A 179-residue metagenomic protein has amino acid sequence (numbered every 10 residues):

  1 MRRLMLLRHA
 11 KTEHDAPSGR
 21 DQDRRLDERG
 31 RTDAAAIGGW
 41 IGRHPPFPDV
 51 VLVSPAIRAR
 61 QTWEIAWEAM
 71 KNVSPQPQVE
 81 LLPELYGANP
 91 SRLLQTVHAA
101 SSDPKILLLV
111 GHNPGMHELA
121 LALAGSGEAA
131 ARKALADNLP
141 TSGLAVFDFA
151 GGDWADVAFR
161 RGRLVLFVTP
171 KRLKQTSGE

Functional and structural regions predicted by a protein language model:
R2-E84, E128-A129, T176-E179: Active-site-proximal alpha-helix that buttresses catalytic centers in soluble enzyme cores
L4, I106-L108, L144: Residue-level preference for the first positions of well-ordered beta-strands
H44-F47, A100-K105: Glycine-rich phosphate-binding loop signature in dinucleotide/nucleotide-binding domains
P75-R92, N138-T141: A short, structured active-site edge motif that brings together acidic residues
L94-A100: Short, surface-exposed amphipathic charged segments that create phosphate/polyanion-binding patches used for binding
P104-A124: A glycine-rich beta-strand to alpha-helix segment that forms a phosphate/ribose-binding loop at ligand/cofactor sites
A124-V165: Domain-level recognition of soluble alpha/beta enzyme cores, biased toward histidine phosphatases/phosphomutases
R160-E179: Charged phosphate-binding loop/patch that engages nucleotide di/tri-phosphates or the phosphate backbone of nucleic
